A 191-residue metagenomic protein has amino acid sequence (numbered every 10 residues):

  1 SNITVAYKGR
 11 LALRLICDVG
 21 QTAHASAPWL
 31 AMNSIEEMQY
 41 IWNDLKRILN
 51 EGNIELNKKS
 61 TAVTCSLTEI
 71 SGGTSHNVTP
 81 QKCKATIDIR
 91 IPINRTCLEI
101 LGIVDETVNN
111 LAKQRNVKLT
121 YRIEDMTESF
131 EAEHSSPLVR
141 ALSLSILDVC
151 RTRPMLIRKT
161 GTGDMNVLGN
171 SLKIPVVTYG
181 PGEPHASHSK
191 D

Functional and structural regions predicted by a protein language model:
S1: Contiguous, small/hydrophobic- and glycine-enriched helical/loop subdomains that border and often "cap" functional
V5, R10-D191: Metal-dependent amide/peptide-bond hydrolase catalytic core, centered on the "pita-bread" metallohydrolase fold
